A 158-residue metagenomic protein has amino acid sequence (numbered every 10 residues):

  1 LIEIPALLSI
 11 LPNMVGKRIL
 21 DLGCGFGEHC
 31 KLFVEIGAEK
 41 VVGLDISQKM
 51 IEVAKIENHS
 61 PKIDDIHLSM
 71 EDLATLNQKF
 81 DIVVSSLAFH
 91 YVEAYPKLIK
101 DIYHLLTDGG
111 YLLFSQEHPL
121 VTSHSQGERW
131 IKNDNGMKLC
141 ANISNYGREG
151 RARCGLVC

Functional and structural regions predicted by a protein language model:
L1-K17: Conserved alpha-helix/loop element of class I SAM-dependent methyltransferases that forms part of the SAM/SAH-binding
L8, K31-V34, K55, I99-Y103: A structural alpha-helix within SAM-dependent methyltransferase catalytic domains
L11-M14, N77, I99: A short, aliphatic-rich alpha-helical micro-motif
L20-L22, F26-D72: Class I SAM-dependent methyltransferase SAM/SAH-binding core
A74-V83: A short acidic, Gly/Pro-enriched loop at the edge of an enzyme's catalytic core that lines a small-molecule cofactor
I82-P96: A short SAM/SAH-binding and catalytic strip from SAM-dependent methyltransferases
P96-Y111: A short glycine-rich, Lys/Arg-flanked "PGG" loop and its adjoining helix->strand segment in the class I
Y111-E149: Conserved class I S-adenosyl-L-methionine
